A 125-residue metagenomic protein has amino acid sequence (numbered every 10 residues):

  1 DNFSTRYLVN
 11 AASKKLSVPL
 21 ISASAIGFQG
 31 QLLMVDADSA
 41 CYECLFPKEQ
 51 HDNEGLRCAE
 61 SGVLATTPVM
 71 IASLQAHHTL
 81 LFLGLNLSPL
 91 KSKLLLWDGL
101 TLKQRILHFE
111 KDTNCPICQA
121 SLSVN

Functional and structural regions predicted by a protein language model:
D1-N125: Glycine-rich phosphate/adenylate-binding loop
